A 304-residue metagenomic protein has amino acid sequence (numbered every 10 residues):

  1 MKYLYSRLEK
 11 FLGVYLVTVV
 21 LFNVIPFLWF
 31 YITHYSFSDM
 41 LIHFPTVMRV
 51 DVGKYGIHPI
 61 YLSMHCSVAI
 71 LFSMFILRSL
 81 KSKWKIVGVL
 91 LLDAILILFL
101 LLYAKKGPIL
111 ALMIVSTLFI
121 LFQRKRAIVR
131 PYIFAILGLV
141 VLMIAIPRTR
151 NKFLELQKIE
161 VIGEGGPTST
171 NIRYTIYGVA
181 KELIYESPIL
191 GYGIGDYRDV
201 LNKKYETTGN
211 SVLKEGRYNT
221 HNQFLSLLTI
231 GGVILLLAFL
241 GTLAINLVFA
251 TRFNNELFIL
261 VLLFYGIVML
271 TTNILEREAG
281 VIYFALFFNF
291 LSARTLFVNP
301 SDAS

Functional and structural regions predicted by a protein language model:
R7-I42, Y55-Q123, I144-A145, F249: Alpha-helical transmembrane segments of multi-pass inner-membrane proteins
L28, L102, Q123-E164, K181-E186 (+1 more regions): A membrane-periplasm/extracellular boundary helix in multi-pass inner-membrane enzymes that assemble envelope glycans
L41-G56, S211-L225: Juxtamembrane membrane-water interface segments that cap and precede transmembrane helices
M48-V52, M143-V179, D199, E215: Flexible juxtamembrane loops connecting transmembrane helices in multi-pass membrane enzymes that build or modify
I109-L121, A135-G138, I282-F290: Hydrophobic transmembrane alpha-helices of multi-pass, membrane-embedded glycosylation machinery
S116, F258-L270, I274-S304: Transmembrane alpha-helices of multi-pass inner-membrane enzymes
V129-Y132, I230-F264: Hydrophobic transmembrane alpha-helices and their immediate junctions
E164-G178, E186, L190-G231: Long extracytoplasmic/lumenal interhelical loops at the membrane interface of multi-pass membrane proteins
